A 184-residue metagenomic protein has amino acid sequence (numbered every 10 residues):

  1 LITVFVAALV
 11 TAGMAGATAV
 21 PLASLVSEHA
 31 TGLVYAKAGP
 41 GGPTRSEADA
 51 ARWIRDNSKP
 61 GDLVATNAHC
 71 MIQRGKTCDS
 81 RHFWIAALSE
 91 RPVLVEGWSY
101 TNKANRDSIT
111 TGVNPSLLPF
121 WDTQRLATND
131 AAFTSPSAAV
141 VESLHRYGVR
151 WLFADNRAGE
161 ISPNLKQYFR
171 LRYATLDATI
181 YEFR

Functional and structural regions predicted by a protein language model:
I2-R184: Extracytoplasmic
